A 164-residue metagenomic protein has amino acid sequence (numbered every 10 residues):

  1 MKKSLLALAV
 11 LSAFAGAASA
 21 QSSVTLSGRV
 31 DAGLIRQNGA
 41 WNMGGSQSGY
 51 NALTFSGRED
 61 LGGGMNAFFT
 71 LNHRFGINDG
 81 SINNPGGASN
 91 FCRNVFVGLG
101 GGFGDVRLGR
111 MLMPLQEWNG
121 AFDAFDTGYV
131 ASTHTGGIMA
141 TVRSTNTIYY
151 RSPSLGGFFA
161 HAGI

Functional and structural regions predicted by a protein language model:
M1-K2: Long, low-complexity, polar and repeat-rich extracellular regions of very large Gram-negative surface proteins
L5-A13: Sec-dependent N-terminal signal peptides
F14-A20: Sec/Tat signal peptide C-region and signal peptidase I cleavage site
S22-I35, N42-I164: Outer membrane beta-barrel
